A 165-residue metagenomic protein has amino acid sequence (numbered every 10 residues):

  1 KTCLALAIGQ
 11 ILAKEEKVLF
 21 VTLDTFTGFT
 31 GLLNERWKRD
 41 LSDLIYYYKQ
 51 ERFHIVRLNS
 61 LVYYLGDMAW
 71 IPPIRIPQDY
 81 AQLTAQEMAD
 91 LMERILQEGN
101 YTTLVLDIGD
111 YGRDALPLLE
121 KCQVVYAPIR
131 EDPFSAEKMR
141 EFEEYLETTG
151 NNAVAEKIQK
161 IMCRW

Functional and structural regions predicted by a protein language model:
K1-K14: Glycine-rich phosphate-binding P-loop
C3, R36-R39, Q86, D90 (+3 more regions): Charged, alpha-helix-enriched surfaces in structured cytosolic catalytic cores of large nucleotide-utilizing machines
I8-I11, R94-I95, Y145-T149: A generic secondary-structure signal
E15-W70: Phosphate-binding loop that captures ATP/GTP phosphates
T25-T27, R75-Q78, P133, W165: Conserved nucleotide-binding/hydrolysis micro-motifs of P-loop NTPases
G28-F29, Q78-D79, R113-A115: Flexible loop/turn segments at secondary-structure boundaries
E51-Y64, P72-I108, A136: Cytosolic-facing regulatory segments adjacent to core modules
E98-G99, T103, I108-W165: Conserved catalytic-core segment of NTP-binding enzymes
